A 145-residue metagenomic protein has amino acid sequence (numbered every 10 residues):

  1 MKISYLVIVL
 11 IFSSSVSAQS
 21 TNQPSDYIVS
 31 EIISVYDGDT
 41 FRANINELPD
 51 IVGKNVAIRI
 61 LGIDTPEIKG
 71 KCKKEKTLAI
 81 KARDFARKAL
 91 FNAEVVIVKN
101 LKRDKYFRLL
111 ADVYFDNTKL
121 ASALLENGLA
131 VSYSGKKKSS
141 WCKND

Functional and structural regions predicted by a protein language model:
K2-Y5, S15-D145: Small beta-barrel nucleic-acid-binding modules, primarily SNase/OB-fold domains and secondarily Tudor-like barrels
